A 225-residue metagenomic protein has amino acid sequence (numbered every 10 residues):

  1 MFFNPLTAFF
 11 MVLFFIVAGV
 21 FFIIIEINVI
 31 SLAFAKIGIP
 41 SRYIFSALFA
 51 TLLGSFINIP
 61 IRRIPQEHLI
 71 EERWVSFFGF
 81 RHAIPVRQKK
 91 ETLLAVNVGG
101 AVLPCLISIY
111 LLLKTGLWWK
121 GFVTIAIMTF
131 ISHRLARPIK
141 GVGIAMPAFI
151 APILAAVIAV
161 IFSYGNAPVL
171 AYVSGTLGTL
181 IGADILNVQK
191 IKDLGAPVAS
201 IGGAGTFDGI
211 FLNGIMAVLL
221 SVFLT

Functional and structural regions predicted by a protein language model:
M1-A83: N-terminal topogenic module of multi-pass integral membrane proteins
M1-F22, K36-S46, G143-T225: C-terminal transmembrane helix-loop-helix hairpin of multi-pass membrane proteins
I27-S31, F56-P65, H82-I84, F130-G141 (+1 more regions): C-terminal ends of transmembrane helices
R81-R87, F207-F211: Cytosolic juxtamembrane regulatory segments of multi-pass membrane proteins
R87, E91, A95-P104, S108-A167 (+1 more regions): Conserved mixed alpha/beta catalytic, RNA-binding, or beta-rich assembly cores of soluble enzyme, regulatory
